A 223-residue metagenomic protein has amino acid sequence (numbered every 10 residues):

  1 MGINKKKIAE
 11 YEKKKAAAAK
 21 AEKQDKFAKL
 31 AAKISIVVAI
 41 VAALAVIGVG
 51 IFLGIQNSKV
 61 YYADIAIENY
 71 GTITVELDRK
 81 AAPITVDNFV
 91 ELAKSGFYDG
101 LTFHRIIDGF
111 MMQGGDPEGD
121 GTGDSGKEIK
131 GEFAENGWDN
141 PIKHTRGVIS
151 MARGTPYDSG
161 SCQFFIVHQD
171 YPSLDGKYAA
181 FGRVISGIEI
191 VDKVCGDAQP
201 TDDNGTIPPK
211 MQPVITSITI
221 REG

Functional and structural regions predicted by a protein language model:
M1-G223: Cyclophilin-like peptidyl-prolyl cis-trans isomerases
